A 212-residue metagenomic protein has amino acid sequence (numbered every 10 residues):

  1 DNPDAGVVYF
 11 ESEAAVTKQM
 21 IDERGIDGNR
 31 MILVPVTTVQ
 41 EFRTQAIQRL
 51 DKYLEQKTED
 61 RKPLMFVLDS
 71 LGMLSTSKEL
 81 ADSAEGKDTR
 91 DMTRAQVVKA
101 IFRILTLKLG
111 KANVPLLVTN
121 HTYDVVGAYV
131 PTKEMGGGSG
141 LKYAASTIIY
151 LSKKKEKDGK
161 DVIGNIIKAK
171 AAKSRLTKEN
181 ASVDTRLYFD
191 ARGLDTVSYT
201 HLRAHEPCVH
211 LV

Functional and structural regions predicted by a protein language model:
N2-R90, A100: Conserved inter-motif catalytic segment of the P-loop NTP-binding fold
A14-A15, D124, K142, C208: Alpha-helix N-cap/helix-start and coil->helix boundary motif
K18, T106, L202: Short glycine-/small-residue-rich flexible loop motifs, especially phosphate/cofactor-binding loops
Q19, S77-K78, G127-Y129, L211: Short glycine-/acidic-enriched loop or helix-start segments at secondary-structure transitions that form or flank
I21, D69, N120, A145 (+1 more regions): Residue-level signature of catalytic and energy-coupling elements of molecular machines, predominantly ATP/GTP-dependent
D91-Y199: Phosphate-binding/switch region of NTP-binding enzymes
H201, E206-V212: Single conserved hydrophobic/aromatic residue that forms the stacking wall/gate of nucleotide- or nucleobase-binding
